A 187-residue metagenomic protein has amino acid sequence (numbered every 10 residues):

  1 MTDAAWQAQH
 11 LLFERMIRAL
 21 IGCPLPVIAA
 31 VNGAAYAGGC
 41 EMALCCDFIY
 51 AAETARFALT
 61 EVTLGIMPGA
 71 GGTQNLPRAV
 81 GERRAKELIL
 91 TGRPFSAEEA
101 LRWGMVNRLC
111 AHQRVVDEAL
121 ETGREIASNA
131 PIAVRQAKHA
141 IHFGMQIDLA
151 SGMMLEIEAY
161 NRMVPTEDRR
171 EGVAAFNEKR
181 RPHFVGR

Functional and structural regions predicted by a protein language model:
M1-A19, A35, G65, I147-D148: Glycine- (often His-adjacent) and acidic-residue-rich active-site loop that binds/positions the CoA thioester
D3-H10, V116, V134, A150-M153 (+1 more regions): Short, structured helix-loop boundary elements
H10-I17, G123, I141, M153-E156 (+1 more regions): Hydrophobic alpha-helical core bundles mediating ligand binding, dimerization, or RNAP-core interactions
R18-V134, R162-T166, R170-A174, E178-R180 (+1 more regions): Crotonase-fold acyl-CoA enzyme core
F143-G144, K179-H183: A short structural micro-motif
